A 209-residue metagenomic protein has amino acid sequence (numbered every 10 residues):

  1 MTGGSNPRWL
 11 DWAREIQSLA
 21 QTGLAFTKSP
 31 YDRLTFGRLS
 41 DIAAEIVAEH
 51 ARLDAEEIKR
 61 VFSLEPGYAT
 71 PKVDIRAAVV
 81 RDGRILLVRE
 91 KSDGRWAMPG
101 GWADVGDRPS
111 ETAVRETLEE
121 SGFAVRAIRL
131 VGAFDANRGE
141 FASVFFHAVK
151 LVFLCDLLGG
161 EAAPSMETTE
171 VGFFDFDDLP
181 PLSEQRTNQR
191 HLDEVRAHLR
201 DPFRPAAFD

Functional and structural regions predicted by a protein language model:
T2-T27, Y31-R38, I42, R95 (+1 more regions): Nudix hydrolase/Nudix homology domain
T22-F26, L64, A136: General structural signal for alpha-helix termini and helix-helix connectors
K28, D93, P99-G100, V105 (+1 more regions): Short glycine-rich loop/turn motifs that provide flexible caps or phosphate-binding loops at active sites
Y31-R76: Acidic, metal-coordinating catalytic segment for phosphate/diphosphate chemistry, firing primarily on the Nudix
K59-M98, V125, R129: N-terminal strand-loop-strand
A103-A127, F134-V195, A207-D209: Unchanged
